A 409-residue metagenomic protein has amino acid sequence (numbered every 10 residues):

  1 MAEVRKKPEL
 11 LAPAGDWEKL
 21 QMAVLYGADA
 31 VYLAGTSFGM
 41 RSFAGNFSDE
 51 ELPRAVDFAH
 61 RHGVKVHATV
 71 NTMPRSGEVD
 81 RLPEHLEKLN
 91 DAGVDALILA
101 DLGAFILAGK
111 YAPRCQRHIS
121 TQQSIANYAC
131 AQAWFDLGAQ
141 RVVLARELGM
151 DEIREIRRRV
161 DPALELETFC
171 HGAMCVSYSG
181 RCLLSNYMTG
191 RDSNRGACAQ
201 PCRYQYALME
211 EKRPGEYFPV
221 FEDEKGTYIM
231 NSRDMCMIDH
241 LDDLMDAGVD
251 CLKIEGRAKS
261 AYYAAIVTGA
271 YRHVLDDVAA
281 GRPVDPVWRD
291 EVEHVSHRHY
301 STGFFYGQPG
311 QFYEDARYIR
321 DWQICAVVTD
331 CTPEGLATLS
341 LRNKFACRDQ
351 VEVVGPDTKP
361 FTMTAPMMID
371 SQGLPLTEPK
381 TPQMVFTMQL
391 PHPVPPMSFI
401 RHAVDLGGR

Functional and structural regions predicted by a protein language model:
M1-A14, K19-L25, A30-L33, S37 (+6 more regions): Surface-exposed amphipathic alpha-helical tracts and adjacent flexible/coil segments at the periphery of soluble enzymes
R41-H60: Glycine-rich, positively charged N-terminal anion/phosphate-binding segment
P53, V66, H85, L99-A100: Phosphodiester-processing cores and adjacent nucleic acid-binding clamps
D80, C115-A126: Gly/Gly-Pro- and Ser/Thr-rich, intrinsically disordered tail segments characteristic of DNA damage-repair and tolerance
G103-A104: Alpha-helix capping/helix-boundary segments
A112: Conserved phosphotransfer cores of two-component systems
